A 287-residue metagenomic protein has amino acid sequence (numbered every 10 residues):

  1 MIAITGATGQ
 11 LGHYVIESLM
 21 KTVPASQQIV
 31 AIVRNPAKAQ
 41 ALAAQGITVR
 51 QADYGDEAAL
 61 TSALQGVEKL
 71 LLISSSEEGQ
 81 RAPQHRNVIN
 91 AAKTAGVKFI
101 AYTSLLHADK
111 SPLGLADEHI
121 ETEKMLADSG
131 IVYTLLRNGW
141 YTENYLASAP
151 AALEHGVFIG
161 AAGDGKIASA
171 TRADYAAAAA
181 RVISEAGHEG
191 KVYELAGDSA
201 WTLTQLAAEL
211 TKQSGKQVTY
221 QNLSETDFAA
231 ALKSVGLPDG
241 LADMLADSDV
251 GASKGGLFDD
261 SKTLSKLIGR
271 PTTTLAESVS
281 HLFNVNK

Functional and structural regions predicted by a protein language model:
M1-K38, G55-Q65, S76-R86, N90-F99 (+6 more regions): Oxidoreductase cofactor-interface core, primarily capturing Rossmann-like NAD(P)-dependent enzymes
A3, R50, I268: Conserved Rossmann-like nucleotide-binding pocket used by diverse enzymes that bind dinucleotide cofactors
Q10, T226-K287: A hydrophobic C-terminal alpha-helical subdomain
A43-D56: Rossmann-fold cofactor-recognition segment
